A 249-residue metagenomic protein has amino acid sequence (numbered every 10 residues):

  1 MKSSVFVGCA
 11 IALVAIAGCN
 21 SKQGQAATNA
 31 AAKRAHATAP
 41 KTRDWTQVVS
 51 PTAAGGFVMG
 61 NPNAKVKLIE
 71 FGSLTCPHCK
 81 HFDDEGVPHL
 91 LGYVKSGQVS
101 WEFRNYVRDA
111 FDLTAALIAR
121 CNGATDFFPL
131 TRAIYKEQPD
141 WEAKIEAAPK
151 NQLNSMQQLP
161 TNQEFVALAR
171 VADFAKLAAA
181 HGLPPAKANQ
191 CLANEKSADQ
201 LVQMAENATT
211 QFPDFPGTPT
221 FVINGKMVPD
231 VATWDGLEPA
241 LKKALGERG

Functional and structural regions predicted by a protein language model:
K2-C9, L13-L113, A205, T209-T210 (+1 more regions): Extracytoplasmic thiol/disulfide redox context detector
S3-F6, N20-H36, S73, F165-G249: C-terminal cap of thioredoxin/glutaredoxin-like
W45, C121-N122, C191: Functionally engaged cysteine thiol sites
F57-G60, I134, Q138-D140, V228: Surface-exposed, interaction-prone regions with an acidic/low-complexity signature
K67-E70, Q152-S155, P184: A short alpha-helix capping/helix-coil boundary motif
H81-F165, P213-D214: Structural alpha/beta surface segment adjacent to cysteine/selenocysteine redox centers across thiol/disulfide enzymes
